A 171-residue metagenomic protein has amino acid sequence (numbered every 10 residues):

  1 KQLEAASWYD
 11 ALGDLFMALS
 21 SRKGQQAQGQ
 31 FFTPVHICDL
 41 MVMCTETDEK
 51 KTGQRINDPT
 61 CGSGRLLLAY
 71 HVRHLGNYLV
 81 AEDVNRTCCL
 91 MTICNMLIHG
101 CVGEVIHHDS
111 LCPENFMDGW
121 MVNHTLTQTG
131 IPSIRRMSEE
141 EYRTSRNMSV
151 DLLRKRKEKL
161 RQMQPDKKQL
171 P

Functional and structural regions predicted by a protein language model:
K1-S21: Long recognition/docking surfaces used for binding and targeting
L3-E4, G29-Q30, V80: Conserved aromatic-histidine-acidic binding/catalytic patches
A18-K23, C44, D48: A short secondary-structure junction motif
K23-G24, G76: Short, functionally important structural connectors and interaction interfaces within domains
G24-T33: Class I SAM-dependent methyltransferase Rossmann-like catalytic core, especially the SAM/SAH-binding loop
P34-V122: Conserved S-adenosyl-L-methionine
N95-I98, V102, I106-P171: S-adenosylmethionine
